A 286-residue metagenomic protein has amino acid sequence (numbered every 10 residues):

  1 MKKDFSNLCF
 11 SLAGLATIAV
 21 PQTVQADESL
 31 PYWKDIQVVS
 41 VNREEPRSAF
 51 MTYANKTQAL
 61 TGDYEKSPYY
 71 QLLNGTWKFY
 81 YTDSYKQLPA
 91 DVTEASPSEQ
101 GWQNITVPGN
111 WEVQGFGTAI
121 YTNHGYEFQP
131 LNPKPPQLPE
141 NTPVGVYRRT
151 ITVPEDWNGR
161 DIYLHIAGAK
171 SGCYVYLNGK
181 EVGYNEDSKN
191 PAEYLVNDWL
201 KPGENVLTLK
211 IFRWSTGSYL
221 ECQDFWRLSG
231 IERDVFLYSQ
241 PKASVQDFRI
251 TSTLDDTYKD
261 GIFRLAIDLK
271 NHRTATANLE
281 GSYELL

Functional and structural regions predicted by a protein language model:
M1-F10: Bacterial N-terminal signal peptides that target proteins for export
C9-A19: Bacterial N-terminal signal peptides
A19-A26: Boundary at the C-terminal end of the N-terminal hydrophobic targeting segment
D27-S98, Q103: Hydrophobic alpha-helical membrane-insertion signals
E28-E44, D63-Y64, K78-T82, N110 (+4 more regions): Accessory beta-strand-rich segments of carbohydrate-active enzymes
K86-E99, G115-G125, T251: Short, polar loop/linker segments at the starts of domains and inter-domain junctions
L177, D260-L286: Beta-strand-rich binding/interaction modules
I250-D256: Short beta-strand segments of immunoglobulin-like
